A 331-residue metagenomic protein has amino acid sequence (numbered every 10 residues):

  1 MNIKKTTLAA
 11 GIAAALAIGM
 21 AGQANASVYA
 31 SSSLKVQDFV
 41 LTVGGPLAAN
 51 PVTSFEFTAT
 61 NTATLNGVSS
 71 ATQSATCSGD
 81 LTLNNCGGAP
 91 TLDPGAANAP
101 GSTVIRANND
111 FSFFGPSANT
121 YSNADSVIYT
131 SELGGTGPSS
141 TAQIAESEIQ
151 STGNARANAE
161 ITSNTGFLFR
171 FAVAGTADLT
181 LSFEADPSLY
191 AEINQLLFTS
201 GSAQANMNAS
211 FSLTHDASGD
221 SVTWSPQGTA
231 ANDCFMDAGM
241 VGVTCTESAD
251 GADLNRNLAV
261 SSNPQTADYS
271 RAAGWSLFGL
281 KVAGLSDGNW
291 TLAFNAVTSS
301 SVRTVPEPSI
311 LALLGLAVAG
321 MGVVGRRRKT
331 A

Functional and structural regions predicted by a protein language model:
M1-N25, L314-M321: Gram-negative bacterial Sec-dependent N-terminal signal peptides
K4, A10, G153-A157, E307-S309: Residue-level detector of functional hotspots within protein domains
I18, F183-A185, P306, V324-G325: N-terminal non-cleavable signal-anchor helices
S27-T304: Helix-boundary and membrane-interface capping/anchor signal
P306-R326: A short, hydrophobic C-terminal helix/tail in secreted or cell-surface proteins
R328-A331: Short, charged juxtamembrane terminal tails flanking transmembrane helices
